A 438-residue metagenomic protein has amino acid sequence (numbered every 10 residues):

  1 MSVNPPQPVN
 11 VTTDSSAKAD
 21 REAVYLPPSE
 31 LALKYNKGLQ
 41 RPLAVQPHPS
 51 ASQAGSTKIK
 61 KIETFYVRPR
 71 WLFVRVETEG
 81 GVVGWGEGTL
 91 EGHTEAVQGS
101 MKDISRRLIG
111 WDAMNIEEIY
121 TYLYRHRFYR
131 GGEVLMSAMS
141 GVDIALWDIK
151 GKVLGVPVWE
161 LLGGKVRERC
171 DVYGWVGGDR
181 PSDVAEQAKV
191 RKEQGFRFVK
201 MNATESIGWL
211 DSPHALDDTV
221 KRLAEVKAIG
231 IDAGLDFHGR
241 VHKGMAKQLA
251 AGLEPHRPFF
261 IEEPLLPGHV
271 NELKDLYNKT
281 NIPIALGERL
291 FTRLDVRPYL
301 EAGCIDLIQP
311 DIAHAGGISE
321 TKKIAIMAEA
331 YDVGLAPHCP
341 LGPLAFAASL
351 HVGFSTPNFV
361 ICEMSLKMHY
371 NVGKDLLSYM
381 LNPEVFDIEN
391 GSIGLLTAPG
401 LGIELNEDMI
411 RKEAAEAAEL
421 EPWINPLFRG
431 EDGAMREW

Functional and structural regions predicted by a protein language model:
Y25-L39, A44, A51-S52, T57-K60 (+3 more regions): Flexible C-terminal active-site loop/helix
K34-G38, L43, E79-L154, V372 (+1 more regions): Metal- or metallocofactor-binding catalytic centers and their adjacent structured scaffolds across diverse enzyme
I59, G81, I104, V142 (+8 more regions): Conserved, mostly hydrophobic/aromatic
V67, W71, E87-T94, F128 (+1 more regions): Glycine-rich phosphate/pyrophosphate-binding beta-alpha loops
L72-G80, P383-V385: Short beta-strand elements
G99-I104, W111, E118, R257 (+2 more regions): Shared catalytic-loop signature of beta/alpha-barrel
D143-D183: Glycine-rich, aromatic-flanked loop segments that form ligand/cofactor-binding clefts across common enzyme folds
R169-T280: Metal-dependent enolase-superfamily TIM-barrel catalytic cores that perform enediolate-based chemistry
